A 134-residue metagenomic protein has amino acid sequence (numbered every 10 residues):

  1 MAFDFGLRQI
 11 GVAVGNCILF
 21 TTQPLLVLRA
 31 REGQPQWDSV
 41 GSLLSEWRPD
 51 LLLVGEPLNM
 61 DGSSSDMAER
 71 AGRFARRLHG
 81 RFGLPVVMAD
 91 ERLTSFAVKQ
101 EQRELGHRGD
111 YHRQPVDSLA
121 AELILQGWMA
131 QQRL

Functional and structural regions predicted by a protein language model:
M1-F3, L7-L134: Phosphate- and other anionic-substrate recognition elements at nucleic-acid/protein interfaces
